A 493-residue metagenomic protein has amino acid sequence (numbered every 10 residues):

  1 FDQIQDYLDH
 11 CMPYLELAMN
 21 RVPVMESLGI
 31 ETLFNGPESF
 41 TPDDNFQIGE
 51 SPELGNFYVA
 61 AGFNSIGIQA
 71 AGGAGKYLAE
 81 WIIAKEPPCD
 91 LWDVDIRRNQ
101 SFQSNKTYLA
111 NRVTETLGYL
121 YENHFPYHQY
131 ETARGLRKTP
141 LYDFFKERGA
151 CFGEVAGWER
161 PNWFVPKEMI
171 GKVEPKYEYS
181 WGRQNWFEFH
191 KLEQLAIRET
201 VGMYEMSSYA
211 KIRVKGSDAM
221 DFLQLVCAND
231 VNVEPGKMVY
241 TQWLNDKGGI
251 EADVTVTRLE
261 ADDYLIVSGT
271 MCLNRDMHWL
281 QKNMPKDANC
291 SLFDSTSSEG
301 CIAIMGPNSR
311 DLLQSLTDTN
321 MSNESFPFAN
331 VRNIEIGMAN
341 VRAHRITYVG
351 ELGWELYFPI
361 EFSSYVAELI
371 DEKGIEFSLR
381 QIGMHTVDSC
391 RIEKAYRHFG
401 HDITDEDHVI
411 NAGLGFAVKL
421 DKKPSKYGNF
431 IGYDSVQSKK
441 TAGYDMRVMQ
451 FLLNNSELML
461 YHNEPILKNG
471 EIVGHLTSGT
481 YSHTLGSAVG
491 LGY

Functional and structural regions predicted by a protein language model:
D2-R137: C-terminal catalytic lobe of FAD-dependent flavoproteins
V22, I82-E86, D230, M284 (+1 more regions): A generic secondary-structure signal for well-formed alpha-helical elements
E26-L33, P235-Y240, D445-Q450: Short Pro/Gly-enriched beta-strand edge/turn motifs at strand-loop
F46-P52, V254-V256, R345: Short beta-strand elements
A74-I82, L223, C227, L313 (+1 more regions): Short, Φ-rich (hydrophobic/aromatic) sequence segments
R98-L244, G249: Acidic, proline/glycine-enriched N-terminal capping motif
P126-E154, R160-N162, N185, L259-Y493: Conserved, structured C-terminal
N229-N283: Well-ordered mid-protein domain cores that form the structural environment of catalytic cofactors
